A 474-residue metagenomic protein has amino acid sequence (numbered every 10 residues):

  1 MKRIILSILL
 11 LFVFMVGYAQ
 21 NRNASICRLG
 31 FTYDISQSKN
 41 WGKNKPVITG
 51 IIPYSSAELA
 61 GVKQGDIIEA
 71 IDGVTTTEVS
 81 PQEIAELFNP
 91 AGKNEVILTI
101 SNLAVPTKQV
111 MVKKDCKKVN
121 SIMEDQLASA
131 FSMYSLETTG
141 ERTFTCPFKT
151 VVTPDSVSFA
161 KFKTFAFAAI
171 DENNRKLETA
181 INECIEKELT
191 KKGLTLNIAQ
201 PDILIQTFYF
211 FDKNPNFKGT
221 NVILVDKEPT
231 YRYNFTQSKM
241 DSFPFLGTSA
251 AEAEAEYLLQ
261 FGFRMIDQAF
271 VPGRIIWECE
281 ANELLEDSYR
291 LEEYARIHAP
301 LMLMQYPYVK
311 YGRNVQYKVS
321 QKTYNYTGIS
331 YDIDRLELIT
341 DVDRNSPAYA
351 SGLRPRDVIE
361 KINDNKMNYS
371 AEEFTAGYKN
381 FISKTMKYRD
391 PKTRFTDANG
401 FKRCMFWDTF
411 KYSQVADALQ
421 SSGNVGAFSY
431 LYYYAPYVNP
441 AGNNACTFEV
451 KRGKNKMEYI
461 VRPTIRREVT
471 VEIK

Functional and structural regions predicted by a protein language model:
M1-A24: Bacterial Sec-dependent N-terminal signal peptides
Q20-G50, E86-N89, R296-R344, Y349 (+2 more regions): PDZ/PDZ-like peptide-tail recognition elements
Q20-N23, I84-L127, A376-V469: PDZ-domain C-terminal substructure recognizer with occasional recognition of PDZ-binding tails
R22-A24, F208-P272, L431-Y432, Y437-V438: Surface-exposed short loop/turn segments
K43-N44, A60, N120-A180, D334-R335 (+1 more regions): A structural "domain/chain start" motif
A57-S80, A348-Y378, I382-R389, A418-L419: Conserved PDZ fold ligand-binding element
V105-P106, D115-P154, I275, C279-I333 (+4 more regions): C-terminal/domain-edge helix-coil "capping" segments
T164-N221: N-terminal segment of the mature soluble domain
